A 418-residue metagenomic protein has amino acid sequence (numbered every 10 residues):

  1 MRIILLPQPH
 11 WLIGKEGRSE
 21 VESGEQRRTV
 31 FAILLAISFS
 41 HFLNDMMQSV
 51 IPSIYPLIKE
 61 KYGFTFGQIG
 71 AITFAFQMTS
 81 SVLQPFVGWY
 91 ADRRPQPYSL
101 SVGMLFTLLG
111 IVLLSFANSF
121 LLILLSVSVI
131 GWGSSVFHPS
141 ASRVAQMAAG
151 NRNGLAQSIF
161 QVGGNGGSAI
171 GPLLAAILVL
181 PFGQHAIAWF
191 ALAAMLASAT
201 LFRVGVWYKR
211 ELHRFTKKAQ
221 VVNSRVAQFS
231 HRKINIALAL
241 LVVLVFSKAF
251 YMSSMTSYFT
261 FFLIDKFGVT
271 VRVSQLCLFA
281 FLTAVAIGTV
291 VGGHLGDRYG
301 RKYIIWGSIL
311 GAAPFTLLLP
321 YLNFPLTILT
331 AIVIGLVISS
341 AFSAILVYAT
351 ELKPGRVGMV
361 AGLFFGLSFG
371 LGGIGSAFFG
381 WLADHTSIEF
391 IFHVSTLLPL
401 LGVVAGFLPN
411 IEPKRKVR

Functional and structural regions predicted by a protein language model:
S49, Q77-P85, S168-A169, L282-V290 (+1 more regions): Residue-level signature of mid-helix packing/kink "hotspots" within the transmembrane helices of 12-pass Major
I51-P52, N235-A286: Extracytoplasmic gate region of multi-pass secondary transporters
G63, P95, F116-L121, G150 (+3 more regions): Helix-breaking motifs and short loop linkers at transmembrane-helix boundaries and internal kinks in secondary membrane
V82-L121: Conserved MFS/SLC helix-loop-helix module at the cytosolic interface between two early adjacent transmembrane helices
S126-G163: Cytoplasmic helix-loop-helix junction between adjacent transmembrane helices in 12-TM secondary transporters
F160-K209: Helix-loop-helix hairpin linking two adjacent transmembrane segments in secondary transporters
F190, R203-A227, K416-R418: Flexible cytoplasmic inter-helical loops of multi-pass small-molecule transporters
G296-I345: C-terminal transmembrane helical hairpin of 12-TM major facilitator-type secondary transporters
